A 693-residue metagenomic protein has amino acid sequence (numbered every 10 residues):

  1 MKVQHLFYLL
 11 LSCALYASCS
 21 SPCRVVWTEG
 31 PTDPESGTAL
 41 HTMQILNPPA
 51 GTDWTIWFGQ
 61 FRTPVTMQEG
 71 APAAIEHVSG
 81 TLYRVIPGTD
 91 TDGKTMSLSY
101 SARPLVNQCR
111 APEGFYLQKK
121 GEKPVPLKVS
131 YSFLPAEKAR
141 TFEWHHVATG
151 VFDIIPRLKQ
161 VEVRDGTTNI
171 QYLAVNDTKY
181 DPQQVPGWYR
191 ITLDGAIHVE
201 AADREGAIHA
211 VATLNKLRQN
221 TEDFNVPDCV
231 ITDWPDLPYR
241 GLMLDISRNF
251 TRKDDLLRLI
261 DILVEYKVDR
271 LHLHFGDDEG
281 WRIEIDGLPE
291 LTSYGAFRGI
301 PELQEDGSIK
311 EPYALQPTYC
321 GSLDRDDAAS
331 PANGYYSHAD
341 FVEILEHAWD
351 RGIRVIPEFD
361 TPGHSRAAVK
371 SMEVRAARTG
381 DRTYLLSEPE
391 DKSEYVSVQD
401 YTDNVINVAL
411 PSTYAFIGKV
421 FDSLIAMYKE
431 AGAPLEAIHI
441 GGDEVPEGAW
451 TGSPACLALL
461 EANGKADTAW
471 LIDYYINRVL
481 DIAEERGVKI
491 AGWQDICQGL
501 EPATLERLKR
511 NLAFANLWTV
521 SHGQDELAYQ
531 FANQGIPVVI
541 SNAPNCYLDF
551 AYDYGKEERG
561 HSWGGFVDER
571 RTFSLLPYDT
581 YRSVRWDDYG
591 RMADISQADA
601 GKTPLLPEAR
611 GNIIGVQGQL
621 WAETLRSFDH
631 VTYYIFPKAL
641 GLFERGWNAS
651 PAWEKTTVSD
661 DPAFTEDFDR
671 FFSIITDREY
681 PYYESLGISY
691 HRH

Functional and structural regions predicted by a protein language model:
M1-C23: Bacterial Sec-dependent N-terminal signal peptides
C19-S21, D92-K94, V106-P235, G492-L500 (+2 more regions): Acidic, contiguous N-terminal accessory segments
V26-A50: Short beta-strand elements of extracellular/lumenal beta-sandwich folds
D53-A74: Solvent-exposed beta-hairpin/edge-strand motifs
G70-V106: Intrinsically disordered, low-complexity Pro/Gly/Ser/Thr-rich segments with frequent PxxP/GP/PP motifs and embedded
R190-N404, S412-K429, A433-A437, Q617-W621: Feature activates predominantly on carbohydrate-active enzymes
S397-F514, W518-Q524, A528-Q530: Active-site neighborhood of glycoside hydrolase catalytic domains
K489-C497, P502-H693: Flexible, acidic glycine-rich loops studded with aromatic residues
